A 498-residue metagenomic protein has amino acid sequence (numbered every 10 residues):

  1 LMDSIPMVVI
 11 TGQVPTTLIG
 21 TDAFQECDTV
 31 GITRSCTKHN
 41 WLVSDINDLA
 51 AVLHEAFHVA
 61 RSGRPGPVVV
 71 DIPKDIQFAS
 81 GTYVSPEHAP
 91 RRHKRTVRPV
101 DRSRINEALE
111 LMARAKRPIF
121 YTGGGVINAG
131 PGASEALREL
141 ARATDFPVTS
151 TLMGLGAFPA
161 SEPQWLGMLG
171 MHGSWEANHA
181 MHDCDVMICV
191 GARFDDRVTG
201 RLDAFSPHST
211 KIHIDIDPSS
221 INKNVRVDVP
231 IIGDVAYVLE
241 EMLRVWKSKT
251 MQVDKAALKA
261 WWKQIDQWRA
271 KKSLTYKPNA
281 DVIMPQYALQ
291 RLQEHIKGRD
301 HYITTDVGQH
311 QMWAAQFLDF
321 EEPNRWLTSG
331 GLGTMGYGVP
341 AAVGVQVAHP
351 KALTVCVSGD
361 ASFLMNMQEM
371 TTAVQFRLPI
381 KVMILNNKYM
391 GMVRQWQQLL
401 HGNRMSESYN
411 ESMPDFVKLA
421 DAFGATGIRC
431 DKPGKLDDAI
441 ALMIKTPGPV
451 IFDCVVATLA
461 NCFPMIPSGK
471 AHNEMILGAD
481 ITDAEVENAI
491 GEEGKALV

Functional and structural regions predicted by a protein language model:
L1-V253, V282, R291, P379-I384 (+3 more regions): N-terminal alpha/beta PP-like core and its mobile active-site loop of ThDP/TPP-dependent enzymes
I10, L18-Q25, S134, N178 (+4 more regions): Thiamine diphosphate
H39, A113-F120, H295-G298, P323 (+2 more regions): Short, surface-exposed connector motifs at secondary-structure boundaries
V69, H213, T304, V357-S358: Generic enzyme active-site microenvironment
T122, V190-G191, V307, S358 (+1 more regions): Glycine-rich, N-terminal phosphate-binding loop of Rossmann-like dinucleotide-binding domains
G124-N128, Q309-H310, S362: Gly/Ser/Thr-rich loops at beta-strand to alpha-helix junctions that form or flank small-molecule/cofactor-binding
V186, Y302, L353-V355: Structural motif
K263-P340, V345: Active-site diphosphate/adenylate-binding microenvironment
